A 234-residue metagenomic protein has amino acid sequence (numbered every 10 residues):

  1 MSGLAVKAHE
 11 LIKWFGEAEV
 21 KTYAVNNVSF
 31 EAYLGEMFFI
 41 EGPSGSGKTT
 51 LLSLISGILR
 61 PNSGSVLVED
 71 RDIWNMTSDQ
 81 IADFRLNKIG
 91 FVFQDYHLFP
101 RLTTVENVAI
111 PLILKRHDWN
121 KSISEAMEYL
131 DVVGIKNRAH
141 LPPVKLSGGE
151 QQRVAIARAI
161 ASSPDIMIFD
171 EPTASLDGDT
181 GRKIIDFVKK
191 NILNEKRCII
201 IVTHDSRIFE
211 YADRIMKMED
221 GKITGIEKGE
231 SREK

Functional and structural regions predicted by a protein language model:
E41-P43: The feature captures the beta-strand-to-loop junction immediately N-terminal to the Walker
S56: Helix-to-loop junction immediately C-terminal to a conserved catalytic motif
G64-D72: Conserved ABC transporter NBD signature motif
L86, L141, S162, E195: Conserved signature/switch motifs of ABC ATPase nucleotide-binding domains
L102-I110: Short coil-to-helix segment of the ABC ATPase nucleotide-binding domain corresponding to the Q-loop/switch region
P142-L146, E150-Q152: Conserved ABC ATPase signature
M167-D170: Catalytic Walker B motif of ABC-type/P-loop ATPase nucleotide-binding domains
